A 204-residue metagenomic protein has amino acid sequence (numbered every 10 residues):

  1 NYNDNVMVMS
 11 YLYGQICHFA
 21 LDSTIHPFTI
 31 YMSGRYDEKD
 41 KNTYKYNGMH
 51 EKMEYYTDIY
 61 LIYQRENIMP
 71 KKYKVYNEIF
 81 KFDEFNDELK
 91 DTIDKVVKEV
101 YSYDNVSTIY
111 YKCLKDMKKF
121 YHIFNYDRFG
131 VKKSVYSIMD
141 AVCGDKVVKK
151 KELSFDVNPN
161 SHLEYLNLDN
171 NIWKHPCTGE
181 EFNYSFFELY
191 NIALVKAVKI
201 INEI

Functional and structural regions predicted by a protein language model:
N1-G14, A20-I204: N-terminal leader/auxiliary helical segments
